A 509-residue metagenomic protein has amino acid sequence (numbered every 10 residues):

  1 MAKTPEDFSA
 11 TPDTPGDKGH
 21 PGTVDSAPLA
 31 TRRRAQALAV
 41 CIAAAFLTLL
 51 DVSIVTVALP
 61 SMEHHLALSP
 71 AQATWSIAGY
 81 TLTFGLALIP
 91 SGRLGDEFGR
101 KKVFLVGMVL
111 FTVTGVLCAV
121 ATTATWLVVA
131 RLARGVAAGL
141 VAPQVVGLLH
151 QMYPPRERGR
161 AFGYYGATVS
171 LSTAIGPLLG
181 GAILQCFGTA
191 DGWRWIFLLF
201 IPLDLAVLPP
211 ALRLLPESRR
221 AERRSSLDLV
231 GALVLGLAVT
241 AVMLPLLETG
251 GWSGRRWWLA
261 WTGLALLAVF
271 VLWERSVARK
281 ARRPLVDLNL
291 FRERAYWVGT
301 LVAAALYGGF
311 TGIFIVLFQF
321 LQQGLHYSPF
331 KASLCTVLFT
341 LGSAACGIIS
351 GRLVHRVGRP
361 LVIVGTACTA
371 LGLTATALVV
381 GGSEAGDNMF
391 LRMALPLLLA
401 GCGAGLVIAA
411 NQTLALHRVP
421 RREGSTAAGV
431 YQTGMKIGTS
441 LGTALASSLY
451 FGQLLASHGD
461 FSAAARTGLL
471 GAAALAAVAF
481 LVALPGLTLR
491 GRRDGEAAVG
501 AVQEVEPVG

Functional and structural regions predicted by a protein language model:
M1-L50: Cytosolic juxtamembrane N-terminal segment immediately preceding the first transmembrane helix of multi-pass
R34-V57, P70, W257, A281-R493: 12-transmembrane solute porter fold
A58-A87, W126-V129, F330, L334-C335: Extracellular/periplasmic helix-loop-helix junction of adjacent transmembrane segments in MFS-like secondary
S61-E63, R93, E97, A182 (+1 more regions): Membrane-interface helix termini in secondary transporters
H65-A67, G99, V120-W126, H326 (+2 more regions): Helix-breaking motifs and short loop linkers at transmembrane-helix boundaries and internal kinks in secondary membrane
A78-G92, A138-V146, H150, V337-I349: Central cavity-lining transmembrane alpha-helices of secondary-active solute carriers, predominantly the Major
K101-V230: Helix-loop-helix hairpins in multi-pass membrane proteins, especially solute transporters
Q185-L301: Hydrophobic transmembrane-helix bundles of small-molecule transporters
